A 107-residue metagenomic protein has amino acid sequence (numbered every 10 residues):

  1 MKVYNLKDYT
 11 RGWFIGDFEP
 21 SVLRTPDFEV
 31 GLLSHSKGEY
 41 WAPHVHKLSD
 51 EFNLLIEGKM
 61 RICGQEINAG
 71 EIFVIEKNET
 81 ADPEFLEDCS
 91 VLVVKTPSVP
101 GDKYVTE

Functional and structural regions predicted by a protein language model:
M1-G31: A short, N-terminal "cap"/entry segment at the start of jelly-roll beta-barrel domains of the cupin/DSBH fold
V3, V22, V30-S34, F52 (+2 more regions): Conserved hydrophobic/aromatic beta-strand scaffold that supports enzyme active sites
G16, P26-H46, E66: Conserved short histidine dyad/triad with adjacent acidic residue
H35, V45-R61: Short, conserved beta-strand element in jelly-roll/cupin
C63-D82: Short acidic-glycine-tyrosine-enriched beta hairpin
V74, E87-V105: A short hydrophobic beta-strand segment most commonly corresponding to one strand of the jelly-roll/cupin
